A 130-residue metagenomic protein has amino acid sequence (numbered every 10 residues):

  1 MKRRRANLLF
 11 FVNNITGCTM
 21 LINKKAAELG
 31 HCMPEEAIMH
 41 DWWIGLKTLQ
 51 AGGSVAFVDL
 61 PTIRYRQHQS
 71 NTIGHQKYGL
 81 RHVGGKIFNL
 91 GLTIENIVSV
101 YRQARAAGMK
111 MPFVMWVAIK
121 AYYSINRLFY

Functional and structural regions predicted by a protein language model:
K2-H75: Conserved nucleotide-sugar donor-binding catalytic segment
R4-R5, M39, Y78, G108-W116: Secondary-structure junction/capping motif
F10-F11, F57, F88, F113 (+1 more regions): Phenylalanine-focused residue identity feature
E28-C32, E95, S99-R102, A121: Charged/polar, solvent-exposed surface patches and flexible loops
Y65-Q69, I73-A107: Catalytic core of nucleotide-sugar-dependent glycosyltransferases
M111-Y130: Membrane-interface aromatic/basic loop that binds lipid-linked glycans or pyrophosphate carriers, typified by
